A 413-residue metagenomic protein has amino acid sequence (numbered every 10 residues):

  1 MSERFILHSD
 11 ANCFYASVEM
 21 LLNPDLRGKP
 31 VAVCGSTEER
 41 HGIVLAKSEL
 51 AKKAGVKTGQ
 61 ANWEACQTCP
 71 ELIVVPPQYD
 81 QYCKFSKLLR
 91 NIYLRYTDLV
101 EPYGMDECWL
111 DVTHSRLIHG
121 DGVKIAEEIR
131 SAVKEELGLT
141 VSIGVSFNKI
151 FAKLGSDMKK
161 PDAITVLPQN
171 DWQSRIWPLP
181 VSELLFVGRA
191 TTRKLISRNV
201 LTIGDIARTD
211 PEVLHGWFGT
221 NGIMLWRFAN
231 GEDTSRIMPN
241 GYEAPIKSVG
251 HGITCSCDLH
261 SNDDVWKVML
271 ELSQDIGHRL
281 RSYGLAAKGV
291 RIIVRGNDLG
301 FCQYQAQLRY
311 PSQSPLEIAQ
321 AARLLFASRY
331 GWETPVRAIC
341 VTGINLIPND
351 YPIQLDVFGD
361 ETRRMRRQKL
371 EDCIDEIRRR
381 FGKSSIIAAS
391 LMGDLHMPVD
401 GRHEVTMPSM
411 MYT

Functional and structural regions predicted by a protein language model:
M1-N230, I237-N240, H278, E361-T413: Gly/Gly-Pro- and Ser/Thr-rich, intrinsically disordered tail segments characteristic of DNA damage-repair and tolerance
H8, E183, T191-V336, Y412: DNA-contacting surface of Y-family translesion DNA polymerases
F14, T37-R40, N297-G300, L346-N349: Short, charged/polar surface micro-motifs in flexible loops or helix N-caps
K29, V141, D162, K288-V290 (+2 more regions): Change "...and in nucleic-acid phosphodiester-cleaving endonucleases..." to "...and in nucleic-acid processing enzymes
G35, H260-K267, P348-N349, V357-E361: Compositionally biased, low-hydrophobicity segments enriched in charged and small polar residues
C108-H114, Q303-A306, P348, I353-G359: Short, hydrophobic beta-strand segments
F147-I150, F228-E232, A286-N297, V336-I347 (+1 more regions): A glycine-rich phosphate-binding loop feature that marks nucleotide/adenosyl-phosphate handling sites
E317, R323-R380: C-terminal hydrophobic structural anchor segments that stabilize assembly/packing rather than catalytic chemistry
